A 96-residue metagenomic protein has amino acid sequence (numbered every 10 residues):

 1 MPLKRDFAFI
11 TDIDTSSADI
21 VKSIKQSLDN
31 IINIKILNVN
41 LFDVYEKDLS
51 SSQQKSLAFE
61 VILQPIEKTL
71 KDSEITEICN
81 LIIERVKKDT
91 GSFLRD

Functional and structural regions predicted by a protein language model:
M1-D96: A carboxyl-terminal module marker
